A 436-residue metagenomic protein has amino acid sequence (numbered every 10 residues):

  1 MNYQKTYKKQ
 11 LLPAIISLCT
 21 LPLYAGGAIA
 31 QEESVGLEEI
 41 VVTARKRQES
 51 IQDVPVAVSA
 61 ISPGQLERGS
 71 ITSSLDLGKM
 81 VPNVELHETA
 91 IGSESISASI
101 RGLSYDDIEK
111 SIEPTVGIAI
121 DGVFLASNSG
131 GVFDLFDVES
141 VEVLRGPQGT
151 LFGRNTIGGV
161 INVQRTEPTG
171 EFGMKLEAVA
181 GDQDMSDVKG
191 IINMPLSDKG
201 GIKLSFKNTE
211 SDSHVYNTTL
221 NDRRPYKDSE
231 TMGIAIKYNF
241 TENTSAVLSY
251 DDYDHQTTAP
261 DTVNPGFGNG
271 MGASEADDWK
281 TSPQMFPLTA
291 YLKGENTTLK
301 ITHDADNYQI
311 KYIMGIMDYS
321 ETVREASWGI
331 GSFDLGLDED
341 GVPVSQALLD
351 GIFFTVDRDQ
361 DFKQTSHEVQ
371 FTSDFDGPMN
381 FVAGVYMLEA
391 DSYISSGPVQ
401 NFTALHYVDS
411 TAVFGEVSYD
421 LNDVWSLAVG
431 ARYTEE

Functional and structural regions predicted by a protein language model:
M1-G69, L75-V81, N193, E242 (+1 more regions): N-terminal Sec signal peptide and the immediately downstream disordered periplasmic leader that contains the TonB box
T43, K79-V123: Extracytoplasmic beta-strand/coil segments of soluble accessory domains associated with Gram-negative outer-membrane
V58, L66, G78, V141-G146 (+2 more regions): Non-catalytic regulatory/gating segments with a bias toward low-complexity or hydrophobic composition
S74-L77, S97-R101, A119, S140-V143 (+3 more regions): N-terminal periplasmic accessory domains that precede and gate Gram-negative outer-membrane beta-barrel machines
L77, I108-E109, V116, D121-P147: Short acidic/polar hinge/loop motifs at secondary-structure boundaries that mediate gating or recognition
G131, T209, H214-D222, A259-P265 (+2 more regions): Outer-membrane beta-barrel translocator domains and adjoining extracellular loop/strand segments of Gram-negative
G173-K175, A180-S211, V215-P260, E295 (+4 more regions): Transmembrane beta-barrel wall of Gram-negative outer-membrane proteins
S245, S249-G294, V356-Q360, Y386 (+1 more regions): Flexible loop and strand-edge segments within Gram-negative outer membrane beta-barrel domains
